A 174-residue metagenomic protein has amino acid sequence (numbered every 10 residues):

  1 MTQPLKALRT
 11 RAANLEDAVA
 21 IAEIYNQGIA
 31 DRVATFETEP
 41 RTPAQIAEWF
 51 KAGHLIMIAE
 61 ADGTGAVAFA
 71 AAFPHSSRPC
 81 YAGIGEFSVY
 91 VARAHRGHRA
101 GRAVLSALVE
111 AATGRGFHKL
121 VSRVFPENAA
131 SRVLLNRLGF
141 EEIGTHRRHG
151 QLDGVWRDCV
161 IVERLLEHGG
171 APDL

Functional and structural regions predicted by a protein language model:
L8-I21: A short beta-loop-alpha structural element at the N-terminal edge of CoA-dependent acyl/N-acetyltransferase catalytic
A18, A22-E48: Conserved GNAT-fold acetyl-CoA-binding loop/helix
T38-A94, L105, A111, L165-E167: Acetyl-CoA-dependent GNAT
A71-P74, P79, V121-V124, N136 (+2 more regions): Conserved catalytic-core motifs of GNAT/GCN5-like acyltransferases
R96, S122-R132: Conserved beta-strand-loop-alpha-helix junction that forms the acyl-donor binding cleft
G97-A111, R132-R137: Conserved acetyl-CoA-binding loop-helix of GNAT-fold acetyltransferases
R99, N128, G154: Conserved G/P- and acidic residue-centered "switch" motifs that form tight phosphate/ATP-binding loops in soluble
A112-V124: Conserved GNAT acetyl-CoA-binding A-motif
